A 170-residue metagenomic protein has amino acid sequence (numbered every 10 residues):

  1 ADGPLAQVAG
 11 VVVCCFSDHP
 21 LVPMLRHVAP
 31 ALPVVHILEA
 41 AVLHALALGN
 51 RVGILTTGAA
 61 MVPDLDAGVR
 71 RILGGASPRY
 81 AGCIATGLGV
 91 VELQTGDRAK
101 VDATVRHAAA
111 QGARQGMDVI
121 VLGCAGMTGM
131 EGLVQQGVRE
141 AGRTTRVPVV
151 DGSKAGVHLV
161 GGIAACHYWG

Functional and structural regions predicted by a protein language model:
A1-D2, A6-Q7, G116: Metallocofactor- and cofactor-centric catalytic cores in central/energy metabolism, strongly enriched
A6-V22, V121-G129: N-terminal glycine-rich "phosphate-gripper" loop used for MgATP/nucleotide binding and carboxylate activation
L21-P23, D64, E131-L133, G161: Short glycine-/acidic-enriched loop or helix-start segments at secondary-structure transitions that form or flank
M24-L48, G137-V157: Short, acidic/small-residue loops that bind anionic groups at enzyme active sites
V42-L48, D64-L65, E92-L93, L159-I163: Short, charged, surface-exposed secondary-structure boundary motifs
T56-E131: Active-site rim beta-loop-alpha module in soluble metabolic enzymes
D151-G170: C-terminal functional extensions of proteins
